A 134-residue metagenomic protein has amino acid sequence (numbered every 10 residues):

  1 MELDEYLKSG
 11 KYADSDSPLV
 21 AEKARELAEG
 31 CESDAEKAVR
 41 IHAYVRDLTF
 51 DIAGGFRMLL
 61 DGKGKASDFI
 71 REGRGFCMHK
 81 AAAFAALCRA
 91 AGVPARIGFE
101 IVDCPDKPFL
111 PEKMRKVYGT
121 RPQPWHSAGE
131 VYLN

Functional and structural regions predicted by a protein language model:
E2-E72: Secondary-structure boundary elements
D14-A24, F76, P108-V117: Short, structured coil/loop segments at alpha-helix boundaries
K37, I41, G73-C88: Active-site nucleophilic cysteine motif
F69, G73-F76, R121: Secondary-structure capping and boundary motifs in well-ordered enzyme cores
A82-N134: Hydrophobic/aromatic-rich core segments of domains that either
